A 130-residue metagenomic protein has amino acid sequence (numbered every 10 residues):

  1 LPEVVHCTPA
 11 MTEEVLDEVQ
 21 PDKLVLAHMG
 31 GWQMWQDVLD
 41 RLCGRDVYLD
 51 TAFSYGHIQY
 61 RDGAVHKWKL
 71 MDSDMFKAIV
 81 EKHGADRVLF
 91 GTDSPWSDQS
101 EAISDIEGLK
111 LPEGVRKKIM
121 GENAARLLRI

Functional and structural regions predicted by a protein language model:
L1-D40: Divalent metal-binding pocket/active-site signature
C7-M11, M34-G44, Q59-S73, W96-G108: Histidine/acidic-residue-rich catalytic or RNA/ligand-binding cores of hydrolases and nuclease-related proteins
E14-V19, V38-D46, K77-G84: Acidic (Asp/Glu)-rich catalytic clusters
D17, D22, Y48, D105-P112: Short, electropositive alpha-helical surface patch
Q20-G30, Y48-Q59: Active-site core of metal-dependent hydrolases
A27-M29, D50-A52, H83-S100: Short acidic/histidine-rich active-site segments
G31-W32, S54-G56, P95, R126: Residue-level marker for beta-strand->alpha-helix junctions and adjacent short loops that shape enzyme
A78, K82-R87, D98-I130: Mid-to-C-terminal alpha-helical segments outside catalytic/metal-binding sites
